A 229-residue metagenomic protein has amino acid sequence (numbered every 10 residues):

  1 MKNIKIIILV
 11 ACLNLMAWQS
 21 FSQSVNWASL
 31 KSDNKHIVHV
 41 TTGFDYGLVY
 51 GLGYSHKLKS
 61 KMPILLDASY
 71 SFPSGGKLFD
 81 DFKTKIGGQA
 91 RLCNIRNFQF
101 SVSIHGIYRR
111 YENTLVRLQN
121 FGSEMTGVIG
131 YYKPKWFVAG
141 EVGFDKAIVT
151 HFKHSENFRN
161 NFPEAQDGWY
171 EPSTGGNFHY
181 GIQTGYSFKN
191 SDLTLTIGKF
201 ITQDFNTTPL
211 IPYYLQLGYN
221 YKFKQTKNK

Functional and structural regions predicted by a protein language model:
M1-N26, F223: Bacterial Sec-dependent N-terminal signal peptides
F21-P73: Short glycine/proline- and aromatic-enriched beta-strand/turn motifs that initiate or cap beta-hairpins
Q23-K35, K59-I64, L78, L92-F100 (+3 more regions): Short loop/turn motifs that connect adjacent beta-strands in outer-membrane beta-barrel proteins
N34-H36, Y46-Y50, I64, D80-T84 (+4 more regions): Residues that define the transmembrane beta-barrel architecture of outer-membrane proteins
N34-I37, Y70, R109-Y111, F162-G168: Extracytoplasmic loops and strand-loop junctions of Gram-negative outer membrane beta-barrel proteins
V38-T42, L66-A68, F100-I104, V138-V142 (+3 more regions): Membrane-embedded beta-strand positions of outer-membrane beta-barrel proteins
T42-Y46, H56-L58, Y70-S74, A90-L92 (+6 more regions): Transmembrane beta-strands of outer-membrane beta-barrel pores
V116-F205, N220-K229: Outer-membrane beta-barrel transmembrane domain signature
